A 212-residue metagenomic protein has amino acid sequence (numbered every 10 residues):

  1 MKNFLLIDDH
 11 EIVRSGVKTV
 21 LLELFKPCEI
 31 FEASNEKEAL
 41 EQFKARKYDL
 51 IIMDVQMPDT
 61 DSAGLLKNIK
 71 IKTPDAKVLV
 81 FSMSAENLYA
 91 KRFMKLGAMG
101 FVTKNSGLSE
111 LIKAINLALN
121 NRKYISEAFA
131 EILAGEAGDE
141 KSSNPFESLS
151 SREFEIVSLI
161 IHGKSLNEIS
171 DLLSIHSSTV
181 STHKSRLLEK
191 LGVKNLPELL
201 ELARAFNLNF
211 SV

Functional and structural regions predicted by a protein language model:
E32-L50: Acidic, metal-coordinating helix/loop segments flanking the phosphotransfer/catalytic sites of two-component signaling
N35, D61-G64: Acidic catalytic/metal-coordinating carboxylates
D54, S82: Active-site residues of response regulator receiver
M57: Receiver (REC) domain active-site loop signature in two-component systems and cognate sites in sensor histidine kinases
A63-D75: Short amphipathic alpha-helix used as the core "switch/output" element in two-component signaling
Y89-K95, M99-S151, E155, L208: Short, flexible helix-to-coil linker/hinge segments that flank and couple to helix-turn-helix
S143-S177: Helix-turn-helix DNA-binding segment
L188-V212: Basic, Lys/Arg-enriched C-terminal extension of HTH/homeodomain DNA-binding domains
